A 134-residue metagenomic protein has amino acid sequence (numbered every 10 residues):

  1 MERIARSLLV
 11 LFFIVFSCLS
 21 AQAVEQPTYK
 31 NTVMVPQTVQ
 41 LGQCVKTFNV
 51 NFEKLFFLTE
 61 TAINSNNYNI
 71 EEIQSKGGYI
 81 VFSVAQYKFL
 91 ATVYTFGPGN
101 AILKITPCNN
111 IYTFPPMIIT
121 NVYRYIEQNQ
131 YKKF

Functional and structural regions predicted by a protein language model:
M1-L9: Bacterial N-terminal signal peptides that target proteins for export
E2, C18-A21: Short, intrinsically disordered, low-complexity terminal segments
L8-C18: Bacterial N-terminal signal peptides
Q22-F134: Ser/Thr-rich, low-complexity intrinsically disordered terminal regions
